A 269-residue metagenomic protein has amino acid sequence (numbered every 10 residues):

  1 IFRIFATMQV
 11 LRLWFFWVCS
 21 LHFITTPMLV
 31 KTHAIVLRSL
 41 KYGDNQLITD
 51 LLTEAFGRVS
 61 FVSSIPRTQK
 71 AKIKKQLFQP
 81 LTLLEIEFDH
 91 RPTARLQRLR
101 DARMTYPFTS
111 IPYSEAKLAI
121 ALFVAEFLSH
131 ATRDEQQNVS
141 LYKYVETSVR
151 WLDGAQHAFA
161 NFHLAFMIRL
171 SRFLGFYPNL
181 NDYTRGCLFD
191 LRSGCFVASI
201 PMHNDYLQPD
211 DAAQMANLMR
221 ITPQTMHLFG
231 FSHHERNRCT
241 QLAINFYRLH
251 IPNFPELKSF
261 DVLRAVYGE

Functional and structural regions predicted by a protein language model:
W14-W17: Tryptophan (W) side chains
F23-E269: Non-catalytic alpha-helical scaffolds and adjoining flexible linkers that form interface surfaces for assembly
